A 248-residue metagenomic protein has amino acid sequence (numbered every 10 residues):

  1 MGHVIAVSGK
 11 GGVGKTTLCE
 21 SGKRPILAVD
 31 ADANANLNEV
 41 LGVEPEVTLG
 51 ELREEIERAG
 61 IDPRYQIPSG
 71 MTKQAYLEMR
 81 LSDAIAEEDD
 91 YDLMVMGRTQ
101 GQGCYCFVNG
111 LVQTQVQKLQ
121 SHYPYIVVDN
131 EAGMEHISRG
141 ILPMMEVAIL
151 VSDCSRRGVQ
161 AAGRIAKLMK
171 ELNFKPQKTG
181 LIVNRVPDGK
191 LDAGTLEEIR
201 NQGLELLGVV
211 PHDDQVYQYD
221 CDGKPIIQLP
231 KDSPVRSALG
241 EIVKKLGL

Functional and structural regions predicted by a protein language model:
V7: Hydrophobic anchor at the beta1->P-loop junction of P-loop NTPases
K10: P-loop (Walker A) phosphate-binding loop of NTP-binding proteins
K15: Conserved lysine of the Walker
L18: Hydrophobic positions on the alpha1 helix immediately C-terminal to the Walker A/P-loop
G22-D89: N-terminal phosphate/diphosphate-binding loop that engages ATP/GTP or pyrophosphate donors across diverse enzyme folds
E39, F107-V209, Q218: Conserved catalytic-core segment of NTP-binding enzymes
K73-E88, D92-V128: Cytosolic-facing regulatory segments adjacent to core modules
D222-S233: C-terminal boundary of histidine-terminating zinc-finger modules
